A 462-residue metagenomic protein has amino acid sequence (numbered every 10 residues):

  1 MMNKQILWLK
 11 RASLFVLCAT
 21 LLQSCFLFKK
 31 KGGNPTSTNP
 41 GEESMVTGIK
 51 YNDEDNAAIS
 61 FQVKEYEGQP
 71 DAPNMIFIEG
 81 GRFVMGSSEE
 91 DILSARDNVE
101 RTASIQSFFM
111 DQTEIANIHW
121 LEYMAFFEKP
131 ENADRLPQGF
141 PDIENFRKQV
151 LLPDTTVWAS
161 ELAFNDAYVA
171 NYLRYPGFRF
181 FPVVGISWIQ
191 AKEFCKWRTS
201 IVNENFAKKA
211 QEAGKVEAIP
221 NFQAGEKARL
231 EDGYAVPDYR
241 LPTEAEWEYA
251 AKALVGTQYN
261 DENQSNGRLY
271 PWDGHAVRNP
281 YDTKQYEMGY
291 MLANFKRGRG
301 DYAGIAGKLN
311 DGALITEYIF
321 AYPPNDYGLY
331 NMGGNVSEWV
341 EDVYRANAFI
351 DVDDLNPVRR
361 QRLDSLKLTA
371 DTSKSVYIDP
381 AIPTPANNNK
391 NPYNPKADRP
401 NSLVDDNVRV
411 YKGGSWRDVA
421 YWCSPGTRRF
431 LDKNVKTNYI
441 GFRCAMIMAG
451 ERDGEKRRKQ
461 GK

Functional and structural regions predicted by a protein language model:
M1-T36, A250: Bacterial Sec-dependent N-terminal signal peptides
C25-T38, E42-T47, N52-S60, E65 (+8 more regions): Disulfide-stabilized, aromatic/cysteine-rich ligand-recognition loop
N56-D71, Q223-R229: A short, compositionally biased domain-edge/stem linker segment
Q69-S88: Mature N-terminal segment immediately following signal peptide/propeptide cleavage in secreted/periplasmic
A72, A235, Y322-N325: Short, small/polar residue-rich loop motifs at catalytic or cofactor-binding pockets
I76-F77, V84, F109, E114 (+8 more regions): Structural recognition of the beta-strand scaffold that forms the well-ordered cores of secreted hydrolase catalytic
S87-I105, D282-N294, C423-F430: Short, polar loop/linker segments at the starts of domains and inter-domain junctions
F108-A293, Y302, E341-R345, R359-S365 (+3 more regions): Active-site microenvironments of metalloenzymes and redox enzymes
